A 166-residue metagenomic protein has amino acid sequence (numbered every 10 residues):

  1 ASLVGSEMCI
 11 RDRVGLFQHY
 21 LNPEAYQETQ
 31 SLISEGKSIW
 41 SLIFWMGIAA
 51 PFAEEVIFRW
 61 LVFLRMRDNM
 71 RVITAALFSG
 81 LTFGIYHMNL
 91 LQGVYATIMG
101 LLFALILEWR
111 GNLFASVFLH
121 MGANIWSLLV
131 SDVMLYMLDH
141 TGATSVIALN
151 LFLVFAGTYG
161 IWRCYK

Functional and structural regions predicted by a protein language model:
A1-G5, C9: Single conserved hydrophobic/aromatic residue that forms the stacking wall/gate of nucleotide- or nucleobase-binding
C9, F52-I57, L61-V62, N89 (+2 more regions): Active-site His/Glu-centered metal-binding helix of metallohydrolases
Q30-S38, D68-M70, I106: Helix-boundary and loop/linker segments of multi-pass membrane transporters
S34-A53, A143-F152: Hydrophobic alpha-helical transmembrane segments
A53-F78, L105-N112: Membrane-interface helix/loop boundary segments of multi-pass membrane proteins
V72-H87, M121: Small-polar-interrupted transmembrane alpha-helices in polytopic inner-membrane proteins
G80, Q92-N150: Functionally important transmembrane alpha-helices
G160-K166: Membrane-interface capping segments at transmembrane-helix boundaries
